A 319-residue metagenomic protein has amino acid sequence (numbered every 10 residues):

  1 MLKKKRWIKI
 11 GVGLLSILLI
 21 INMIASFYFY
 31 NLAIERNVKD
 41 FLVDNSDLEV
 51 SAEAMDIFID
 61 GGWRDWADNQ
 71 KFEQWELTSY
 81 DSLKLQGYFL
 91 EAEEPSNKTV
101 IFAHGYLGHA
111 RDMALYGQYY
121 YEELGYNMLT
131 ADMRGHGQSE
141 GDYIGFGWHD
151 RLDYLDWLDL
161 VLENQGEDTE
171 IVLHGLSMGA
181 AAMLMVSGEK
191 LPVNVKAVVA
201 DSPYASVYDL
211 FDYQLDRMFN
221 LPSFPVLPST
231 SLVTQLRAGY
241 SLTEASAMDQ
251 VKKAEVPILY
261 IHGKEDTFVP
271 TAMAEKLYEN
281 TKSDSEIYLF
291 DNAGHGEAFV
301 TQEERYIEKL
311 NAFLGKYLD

Functional and structural regions predicted by a protein language model:
L18-T78: An N-terminal hydrophobic leader/cap segment in hydrolases
Y106-Y120: The serine-hydrolase catalytic nucleophile loop
Y116, A247, V256, P270-E279: Short alpha-helix in the alpha/beta-hydrolase fold that links the catalytic acid
Y120-E140: Conserved alpha/beta-hydrolase
I144-Q165: Alpha/beta-hydrolase active-site loop
M185-Y240: Hydrolase active-site cap/lid region
K253-E255, Y260-H262, D266: Short beta-strand/loop motif that positions the catalytic acidic residue of the alpha/beta-hydrolase fold
T301-D319: Catalytic active-site module of serine/aspartate enzymes centered on a nucleophile-bearing elbow/loop
